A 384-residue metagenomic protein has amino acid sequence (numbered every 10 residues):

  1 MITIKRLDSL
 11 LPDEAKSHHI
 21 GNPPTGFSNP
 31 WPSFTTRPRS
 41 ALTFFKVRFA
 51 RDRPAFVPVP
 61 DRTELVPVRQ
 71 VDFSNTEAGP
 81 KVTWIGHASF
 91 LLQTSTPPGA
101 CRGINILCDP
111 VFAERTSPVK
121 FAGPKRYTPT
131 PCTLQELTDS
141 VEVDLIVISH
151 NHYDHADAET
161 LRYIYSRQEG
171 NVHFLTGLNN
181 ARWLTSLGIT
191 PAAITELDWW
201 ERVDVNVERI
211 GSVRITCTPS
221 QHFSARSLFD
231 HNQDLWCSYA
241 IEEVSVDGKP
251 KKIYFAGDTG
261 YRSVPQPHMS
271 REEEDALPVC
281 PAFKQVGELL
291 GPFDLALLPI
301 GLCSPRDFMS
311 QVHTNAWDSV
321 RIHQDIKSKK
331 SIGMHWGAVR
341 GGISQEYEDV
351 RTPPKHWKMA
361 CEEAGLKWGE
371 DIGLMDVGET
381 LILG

Functional and structural regions predicted by a protein language model:
M1-T130, L134-D139, E242-G257, D294 (+1 more regions): Metallo-beta-lactamase
M1-W31, T128-L145, T160-I164, E169-R182 (+1 more regions): Cap/insert and terminal regions of metallo-dependent hydrolase folds
P54-T76, T176-P250, H356-G384: Metallo-beta-lactamase
L92, D109, H150, F174 (+5 more regions): Divalent metal-coordination and catalytic microenvironments
Q93-T94, A100-C101, D204-G291, S310-D318: Catalytic core of the metallo-beta-lactamase
P110-F112, N151, N179, S220-Q221 (+3 more regions): Active-site metal-binding loops of divalent metal-dependent hydrolases
E142-D154: Metallo-beta-lactamase
